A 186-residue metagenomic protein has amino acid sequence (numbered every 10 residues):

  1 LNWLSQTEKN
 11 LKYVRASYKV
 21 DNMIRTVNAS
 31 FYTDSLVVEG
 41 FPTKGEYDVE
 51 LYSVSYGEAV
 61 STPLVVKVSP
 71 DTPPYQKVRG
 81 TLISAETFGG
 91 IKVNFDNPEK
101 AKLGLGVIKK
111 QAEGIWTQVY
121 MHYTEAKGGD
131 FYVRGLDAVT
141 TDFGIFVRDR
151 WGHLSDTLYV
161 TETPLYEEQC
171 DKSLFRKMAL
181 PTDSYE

Functional and structural regions predicted by a protein language model:
L1-E39, E46-G57: Post-signal-peptide N-terminal segment of Sec-exported extracytoplasmic proteins
L1-K9, T43, A59-A101, H153-S184: Pro/Thr/Ser/Gly-rich low-complexity, intrinsically disordered linker/stalk tracts
N2-R25, I91-V119: Solvent-exposed loop/turn segments flanking beta-strands in beta-repeat/beta-sandwich domains
T7, A29, G40, S84-E86 (+3 more regions): Sterically constrained small-residue positions within well-ordered secondary structures of folded domains
K9-L11, D34-S35, K102-L103, K127 (+1 more regions): A short local loop/turn or secondary-structure capping micro-motif enriched for an aromatic residue
T26-T33, Q118-K127: Short beta-strand segments within Ig-like beta-sandwich modules, predominantly Fibronectin type-III
T33-S35, F88-K92, G128-D130: A generic structural signal for beta-strand entry/edge sites
L36-L64, K127-L165: Beta-strand-rich modules
